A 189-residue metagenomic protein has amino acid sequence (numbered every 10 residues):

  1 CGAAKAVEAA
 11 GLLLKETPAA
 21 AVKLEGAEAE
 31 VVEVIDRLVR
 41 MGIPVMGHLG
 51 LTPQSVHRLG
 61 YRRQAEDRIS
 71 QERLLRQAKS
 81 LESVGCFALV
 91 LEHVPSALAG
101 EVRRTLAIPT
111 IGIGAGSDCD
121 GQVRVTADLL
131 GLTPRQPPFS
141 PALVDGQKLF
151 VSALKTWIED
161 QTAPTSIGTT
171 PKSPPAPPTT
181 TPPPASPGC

Functional and structural regions predicted by a protein language model:
C1-A142, Q147-C189: Alpha/beta enzyme core
